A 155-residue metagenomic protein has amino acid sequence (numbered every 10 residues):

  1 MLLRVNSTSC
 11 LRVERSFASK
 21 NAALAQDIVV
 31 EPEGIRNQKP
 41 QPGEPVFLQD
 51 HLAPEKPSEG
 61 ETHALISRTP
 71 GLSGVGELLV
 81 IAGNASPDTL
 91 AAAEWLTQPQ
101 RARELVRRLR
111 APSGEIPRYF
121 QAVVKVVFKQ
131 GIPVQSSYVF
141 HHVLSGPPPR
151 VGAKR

Functional and structural regions predicted by a protein language model:
M1-R155: Solvent-exposed alpha-helical segments and adjacent loops that form catalytic or protein-interaction surfaces
